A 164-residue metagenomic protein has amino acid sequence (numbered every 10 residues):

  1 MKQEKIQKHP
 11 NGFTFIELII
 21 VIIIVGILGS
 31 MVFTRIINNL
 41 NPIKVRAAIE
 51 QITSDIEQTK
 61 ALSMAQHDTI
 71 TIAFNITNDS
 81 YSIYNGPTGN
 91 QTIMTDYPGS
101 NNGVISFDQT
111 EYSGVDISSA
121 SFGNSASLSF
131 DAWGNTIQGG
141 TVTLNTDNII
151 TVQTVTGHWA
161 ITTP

Functional and structural regions predicted by a protein language model:
K2-I6, I27, M31-E50, A61 (+2 more regions): N-terminal helix-rich module
N11-I23: N-terminal signal-anchor/signal peptide hydrophobic helix marking the start of the first transmembrane segment
I22, R46, T53: Conserved catalytic core of two-component sensor histidine kinases
S54-Q58: Phosphate-interacting basic helix/loop segments used at nucleotide- and nucleic-acid interfaces
